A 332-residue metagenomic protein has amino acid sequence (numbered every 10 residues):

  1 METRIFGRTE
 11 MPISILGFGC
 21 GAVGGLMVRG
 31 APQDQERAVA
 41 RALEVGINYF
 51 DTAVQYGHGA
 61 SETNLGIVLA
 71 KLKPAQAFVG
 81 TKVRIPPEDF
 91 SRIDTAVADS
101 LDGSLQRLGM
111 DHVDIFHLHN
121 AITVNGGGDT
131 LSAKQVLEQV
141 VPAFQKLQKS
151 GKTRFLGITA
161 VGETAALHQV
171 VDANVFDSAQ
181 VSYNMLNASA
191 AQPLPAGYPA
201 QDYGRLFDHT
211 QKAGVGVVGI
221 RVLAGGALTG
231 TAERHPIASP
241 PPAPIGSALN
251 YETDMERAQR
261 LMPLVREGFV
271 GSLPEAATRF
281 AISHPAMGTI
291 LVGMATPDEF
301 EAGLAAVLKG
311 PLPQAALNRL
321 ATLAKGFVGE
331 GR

Functional and structural regions predicted by a protein language model:
M1-A77: N-terminal binding-site loop/beta-alpha segment at the start of enzyme catalytic domains that lines or forms
F6, F18, F50, L65 (+8 more regions): Conserved, mostly hydrophobic/aromatic
R8-E10, G66-Q76, L105-D111, V170-N174 (+1 more regions): Acidic (Asp/Glu)-rich catalytic clusters
L26-G30, A53-E62, P86-T95, T123-N125 (+3 more regions): Acidic-and-aromatic substrate-binding clefts and catalytic sites of carbohydrate-active enzymes
R29-A42, R92-R107, G162-V170, A277: Short, acidic/polar
T63-T81, L137-S150: Alpha-helix-loop-beta-strand connector modules within alpha/beta enzyme cores
L105-T130: Active-site groove signature of glycoside hydrolases
A121-G331: Beta/alpha (TIM)-barrel catalytic core signal, keyed to glycine-rich beta->alpha loops juxtaposed to Asp/Glu that bind
